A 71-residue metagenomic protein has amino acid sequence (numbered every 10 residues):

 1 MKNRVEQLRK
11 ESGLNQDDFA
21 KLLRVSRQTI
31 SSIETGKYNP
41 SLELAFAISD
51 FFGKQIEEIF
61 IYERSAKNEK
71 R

Functional and structural regions predicted by a protein language model:
N3-L22: Short basic helix-loop element that most often maps to the first helix and adjoining turn of HTH DNA-binding modules
D17, Q28, E57: Key DNA-contact positions within bacterial/archaeal DNA-binding proteins
V25-Y38: Recognition helix of helix-turn-helix/homeodomain-like DNA-binding domains that insert into the DNA major groove
K37-A47, A66: Short, basic-rich loop-to-helix N-cap that marks the start of a DNA-contacting helix
E43-E58: DNA major-groove recognition helix of helix-turn-helix/homeodomain DNA-binding modules
D50, F60-R71: Short, charged recognition helix plus adjacent turn of helix-turn-helix-like nucleic-acid-binding domains
